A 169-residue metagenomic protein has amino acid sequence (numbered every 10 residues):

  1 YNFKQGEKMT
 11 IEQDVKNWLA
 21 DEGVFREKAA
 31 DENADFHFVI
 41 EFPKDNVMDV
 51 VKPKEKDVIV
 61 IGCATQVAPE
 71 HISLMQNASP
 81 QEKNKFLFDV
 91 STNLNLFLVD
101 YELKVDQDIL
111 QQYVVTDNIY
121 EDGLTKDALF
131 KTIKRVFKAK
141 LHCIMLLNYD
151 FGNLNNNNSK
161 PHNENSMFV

Functional and structural regions predicted by a protein language model:
Y1-V58: Charge-rich, low-complexity N-terminal segments
P43, A64-Q66, N118-Y120: Solvent-exposed residues in well-ordered beta-strands and their adjoining turns, especially edge/terminal strands
N46-Q76: Short, well-structured hydrophobic secondary-structure segments
D57-I61, D108-E121: Glycine-rich, often proline-containing surface loops adjacent to acidic residues and nearby aromatics that form
T65-Q112: Short, internal acidic amphipathic alpha-helical interface segments that mediate docking to partner proteins
A78-L98, E121-L154: Ampiphathic alpha-helical segments that act as solvent-exposed interaction surfaces
N148-V169: Short, highly charged C-terminal tails/helix-capping segments
